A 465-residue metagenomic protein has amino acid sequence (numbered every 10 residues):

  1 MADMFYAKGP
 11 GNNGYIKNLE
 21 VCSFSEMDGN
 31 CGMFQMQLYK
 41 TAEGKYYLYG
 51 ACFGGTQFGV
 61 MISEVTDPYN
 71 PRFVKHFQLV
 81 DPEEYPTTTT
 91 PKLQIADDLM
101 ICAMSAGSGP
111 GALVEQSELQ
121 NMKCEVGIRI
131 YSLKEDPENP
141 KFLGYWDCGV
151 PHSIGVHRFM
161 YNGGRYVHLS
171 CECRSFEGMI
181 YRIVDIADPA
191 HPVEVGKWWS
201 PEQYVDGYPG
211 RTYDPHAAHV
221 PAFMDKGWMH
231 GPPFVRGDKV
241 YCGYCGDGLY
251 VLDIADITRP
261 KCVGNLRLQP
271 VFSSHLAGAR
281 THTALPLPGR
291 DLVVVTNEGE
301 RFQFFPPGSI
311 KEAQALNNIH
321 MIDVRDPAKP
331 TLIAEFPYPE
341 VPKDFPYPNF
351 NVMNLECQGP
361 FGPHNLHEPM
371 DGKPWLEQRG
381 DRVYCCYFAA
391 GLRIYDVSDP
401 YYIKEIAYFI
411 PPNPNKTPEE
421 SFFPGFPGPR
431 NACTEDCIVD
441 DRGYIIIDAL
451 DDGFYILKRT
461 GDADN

Functional and structural regions predicted by a protein language model:
M1-N465: Feature marking well-ordered beta-strand scaffolds used for ligand recognition
